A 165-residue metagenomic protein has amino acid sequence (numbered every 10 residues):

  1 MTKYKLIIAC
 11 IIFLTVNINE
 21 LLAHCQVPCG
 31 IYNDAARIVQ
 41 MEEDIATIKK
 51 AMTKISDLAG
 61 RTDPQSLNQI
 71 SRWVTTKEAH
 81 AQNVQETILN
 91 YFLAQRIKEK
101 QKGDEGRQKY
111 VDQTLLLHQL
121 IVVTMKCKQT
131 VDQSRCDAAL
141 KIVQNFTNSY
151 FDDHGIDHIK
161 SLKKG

Functional and structural regions predicted by a protein language model:
M1-I8: Bacterial N-terminal signal peptides that target proteins for export
I8-N17: Bacterial N-terminal signal peptides
L22-Q65: Immediate post-signal-peptide N-terminus of mature secreted/exported proteins
C29, N33-Q40, S66-W73, E105-D112 (+2 more regions): Non-transmembrane, amphipathic alpha-helical segments
I38, L116-G165: C-terminal amphipathic alpha-helix
Q40-E43, T47-K50, K54, T76 (+6 more regions): Charged, amphipathic alpha-helical oligomerization/scaffolding segments
M52-Q95: Alpha-helical segments in soluble extracytoplasmic regions
H80, Q85-T87, Y91-K128: Long, amphipathic, charge-rich alpha-helical segments that form helical bundles/coiled-coils
